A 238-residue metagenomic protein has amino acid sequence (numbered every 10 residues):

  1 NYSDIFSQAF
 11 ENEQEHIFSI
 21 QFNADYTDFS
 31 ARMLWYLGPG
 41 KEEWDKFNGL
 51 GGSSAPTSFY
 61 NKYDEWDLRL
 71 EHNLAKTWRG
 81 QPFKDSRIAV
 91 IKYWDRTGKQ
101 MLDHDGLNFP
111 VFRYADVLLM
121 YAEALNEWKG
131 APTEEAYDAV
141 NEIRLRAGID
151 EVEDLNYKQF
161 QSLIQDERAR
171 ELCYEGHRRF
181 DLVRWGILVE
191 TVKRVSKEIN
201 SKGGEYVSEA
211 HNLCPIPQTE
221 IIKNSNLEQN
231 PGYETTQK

Functional and structural regions predicted by a protein language model:
N1-S3: Hydrophobic, small-residue-rich alpha-helical packing segments that form membrane-like cores
Q8-E43, G49-S53, H104, F109 (+2 more regions): Long, intrinsically disordered, low-complexity segments
E15-I17, L68, I91, V140 (+1 more regions): A broad, low-specificity signal marking well-ordered, structured residues that form hydrophobic/aromatic
F18, D67, F109-I143, Q161-E175: Extended, hydrophobic/aromatic-rich amphipathic alpha-helical segments that build helical scaffolds
L37-N61, W66-N73: Active-site rim segments in enzyme catalytic domains, especially the processed small/beta chain of N-terminal
P56-T57, T133, P217: Residue-level signal for threonine
S58-Y114: Flexible, polar/acidic helix-loop-strand segments at domain edges
G148: Conserved, well-structured core segments that form or line functional sites
